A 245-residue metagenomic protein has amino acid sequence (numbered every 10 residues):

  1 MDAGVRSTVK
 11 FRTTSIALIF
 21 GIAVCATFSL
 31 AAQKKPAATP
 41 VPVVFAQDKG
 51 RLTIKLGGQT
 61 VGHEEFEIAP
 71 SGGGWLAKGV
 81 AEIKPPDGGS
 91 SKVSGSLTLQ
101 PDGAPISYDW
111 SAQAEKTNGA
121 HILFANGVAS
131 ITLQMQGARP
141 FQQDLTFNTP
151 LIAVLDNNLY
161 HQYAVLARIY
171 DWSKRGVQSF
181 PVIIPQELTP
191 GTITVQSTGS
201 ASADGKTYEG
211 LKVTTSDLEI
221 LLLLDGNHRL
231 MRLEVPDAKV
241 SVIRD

Functional and structural regions predicted by a protein language model:
M1-R12: N-terminal secretory signal peptides that target proteins for export/translocation
A17-T27: Bacterial N-terminal signal peptides
T27-A37: Bacterial Sec-dependent signal peptides at the C-terminal "C-region" and cleavage site
P40-Q47, V61, A114-E209, E234: Solvent-exposed helix/loop surface patches that form functional interfaces
A46-I54: A short, Trp-centered hydrophobic/proline-enriched beta-strand micro-motif
K55-M135, H228, L233: N-terminal mature ectodomain segment of secretory-pathway/periplasmic proteins
V213-T214, I220-D237: Short, exposed beta-strand-loop hairpins at the edges of beta-sheets in extracellular/periplasmic proteins
